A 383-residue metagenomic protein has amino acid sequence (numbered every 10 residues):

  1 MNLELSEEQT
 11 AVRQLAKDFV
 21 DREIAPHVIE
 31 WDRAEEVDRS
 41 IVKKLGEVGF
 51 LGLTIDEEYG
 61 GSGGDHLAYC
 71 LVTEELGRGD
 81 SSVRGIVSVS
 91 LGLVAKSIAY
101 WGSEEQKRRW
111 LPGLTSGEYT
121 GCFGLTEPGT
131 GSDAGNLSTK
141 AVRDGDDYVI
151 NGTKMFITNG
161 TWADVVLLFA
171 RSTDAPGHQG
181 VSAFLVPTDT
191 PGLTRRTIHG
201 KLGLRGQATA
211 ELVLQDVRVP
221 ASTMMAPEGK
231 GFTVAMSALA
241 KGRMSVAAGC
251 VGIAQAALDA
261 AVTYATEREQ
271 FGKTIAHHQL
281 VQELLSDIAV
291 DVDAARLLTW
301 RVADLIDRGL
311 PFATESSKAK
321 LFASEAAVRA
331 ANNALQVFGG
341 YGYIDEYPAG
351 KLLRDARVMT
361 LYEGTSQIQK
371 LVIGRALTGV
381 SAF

Functional and structural regions predicted by a protein language model:
M1-V83, V89, W101-Q106, G113 (+6 more regions): Alpha-helical interface subdomain recognition
G49, T73-G77, A170, V186-P191 (+1 more regions): Short Ser/Thr-interspersed hydrophobic loop/turn segments at strand-loop and sheet-helix junctions that line or gate
G64-D65, D133-G135, N159-A163, G177-G180 (+2 more regions): Short glycine/proline-enriched turns and hinge-like loops at secondary-structure junctions
V87, L114, G129-S132, F156-N159 (+2 more regions): Short Gly/Pro-enriched turn/cap motifs at secondary-structure boundaries
A95-W101, F123: Flexible, glycine-rich active-site loops centered on histidine and acidic residues that chelate a metal or position
G117-L125: A short, Trp-centered hydrophobic/proline-enriched beta-strand micro-motif
N136, D189-R218: Flexible, small-/acidic-enriched active-site or ligand-binding loops
D146-D147, N151-R195: A short core secondary-structure module
